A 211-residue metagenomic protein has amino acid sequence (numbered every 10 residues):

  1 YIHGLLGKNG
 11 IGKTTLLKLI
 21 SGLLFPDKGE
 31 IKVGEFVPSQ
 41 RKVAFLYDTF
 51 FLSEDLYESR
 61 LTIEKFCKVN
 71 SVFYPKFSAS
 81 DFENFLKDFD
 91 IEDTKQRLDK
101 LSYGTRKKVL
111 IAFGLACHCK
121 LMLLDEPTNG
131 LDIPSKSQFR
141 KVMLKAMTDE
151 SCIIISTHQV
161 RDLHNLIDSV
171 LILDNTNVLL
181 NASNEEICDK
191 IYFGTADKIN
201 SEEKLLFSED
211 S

Functional and structural regions predicted by a protein language model:
H3-K8: The feature captures the beta-strand-to-loop junction immediately N-terminal to the Walker
I11, I133-S135: Helix N-cap at the start of a conserved alpha-helix in ABC-type nucleotide-binding domains
S21: Helix-to-loop junction immediately C-terminal to a conserved catalytic motif
G29-F45: Conserved ABC transporter NBD signature motif
F50-V109: ABC-family P-loop ATPase nucleotide-binding domains
M122-E126: Catalytic Walker B motif of ABC-type/P-loop ATPase nucleotide-binding domains
F139-I154, H158-S211: ABC transporter nucleotide-binding domain
